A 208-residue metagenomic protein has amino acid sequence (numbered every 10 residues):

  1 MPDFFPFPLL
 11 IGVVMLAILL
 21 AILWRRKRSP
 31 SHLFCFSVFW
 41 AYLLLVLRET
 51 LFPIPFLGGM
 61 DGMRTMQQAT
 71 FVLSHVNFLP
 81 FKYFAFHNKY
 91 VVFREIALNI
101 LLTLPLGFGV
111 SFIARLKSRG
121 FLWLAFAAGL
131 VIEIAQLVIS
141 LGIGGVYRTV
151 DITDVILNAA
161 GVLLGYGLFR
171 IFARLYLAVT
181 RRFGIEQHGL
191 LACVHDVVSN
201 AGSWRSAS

Functional and structural regions predicted by a protein language model:
M1-Y147, L163-S208: Bulky hydrophobic segments
T149-A160: Individual transmembrane alpha-helices with interfacial aromatic-anchor signatures
